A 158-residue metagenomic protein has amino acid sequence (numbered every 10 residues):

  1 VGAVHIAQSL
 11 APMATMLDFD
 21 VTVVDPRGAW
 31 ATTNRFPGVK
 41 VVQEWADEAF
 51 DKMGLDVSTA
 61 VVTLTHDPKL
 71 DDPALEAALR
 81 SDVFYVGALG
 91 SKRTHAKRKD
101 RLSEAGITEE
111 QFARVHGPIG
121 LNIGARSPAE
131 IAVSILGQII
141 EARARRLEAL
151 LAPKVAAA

Functional and structural regions predicted by a protein language model:
V1-V57, P68-D71: Hydrophobic, well-ordered beta-alpha structural blocks that scaffold small-molecule cofactor pockets
M13-A14, F36-G38, L75-A78, R101-E104: Short, glycine/charged-enriched secondary-structure capping and boundary segments
D18, G38-V39, D82-V83, Q111-F112: A generic structural signal for alpha->beta connector loops
V24, A60, T65, E76-R101: ADP-ribose/adenylate-binding Rossmann-like module
V83, L89-A158: Adenosine-phosphate binding glycine-rich loop
